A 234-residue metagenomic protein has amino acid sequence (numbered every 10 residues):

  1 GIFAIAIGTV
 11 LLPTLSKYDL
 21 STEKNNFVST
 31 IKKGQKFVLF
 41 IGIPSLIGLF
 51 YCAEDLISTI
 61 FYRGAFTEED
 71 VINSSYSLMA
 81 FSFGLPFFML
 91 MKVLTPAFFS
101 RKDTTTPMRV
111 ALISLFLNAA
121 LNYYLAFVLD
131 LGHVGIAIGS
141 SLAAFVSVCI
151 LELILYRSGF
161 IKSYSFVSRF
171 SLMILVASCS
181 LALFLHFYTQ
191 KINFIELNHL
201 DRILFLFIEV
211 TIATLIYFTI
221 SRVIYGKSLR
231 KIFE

Functional and structural regions predicted by a protein language model:
G1-E234: Membrane-embedded alpha-helical bundles of multi-pass transporters/translocases, especially carrier/permease families
